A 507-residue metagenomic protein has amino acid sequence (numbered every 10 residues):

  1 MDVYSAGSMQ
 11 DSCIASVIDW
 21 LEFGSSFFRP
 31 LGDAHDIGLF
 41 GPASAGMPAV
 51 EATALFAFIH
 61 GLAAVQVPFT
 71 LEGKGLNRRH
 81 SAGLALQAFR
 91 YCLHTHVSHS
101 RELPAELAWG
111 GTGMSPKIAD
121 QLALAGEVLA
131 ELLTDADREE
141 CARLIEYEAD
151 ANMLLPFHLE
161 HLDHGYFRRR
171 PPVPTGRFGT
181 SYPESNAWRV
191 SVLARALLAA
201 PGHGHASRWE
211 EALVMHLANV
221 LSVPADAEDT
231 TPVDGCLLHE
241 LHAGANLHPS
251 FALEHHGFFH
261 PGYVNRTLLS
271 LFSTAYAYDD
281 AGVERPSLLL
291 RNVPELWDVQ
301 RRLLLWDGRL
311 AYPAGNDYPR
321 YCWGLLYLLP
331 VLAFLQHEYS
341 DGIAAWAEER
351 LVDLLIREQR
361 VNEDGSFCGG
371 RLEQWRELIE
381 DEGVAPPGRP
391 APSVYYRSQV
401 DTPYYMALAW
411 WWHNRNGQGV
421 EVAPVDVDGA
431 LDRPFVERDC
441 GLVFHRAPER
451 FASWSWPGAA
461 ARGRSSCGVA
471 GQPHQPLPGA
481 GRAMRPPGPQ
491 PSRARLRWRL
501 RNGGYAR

Functional and structural regions predicted by a protein language model:
M1-E102, A227-E228: Low-complexity, Ser/Thr/Pro/Gly-enriched N-terminal "stalk/linker" regions
D2-G7, A54-N77, K117-D137, R189-A206 (+4 more regions): Well-ordered alpha-helical scaffold segments within catalytic/enzyme domains
S8-S26, K74-R90, E210-A243, S287-W297 (+1 more regions): An acidic intrinsically disordered interaction segment
R29-G46, R101-G113, K117-L124, D163-W188 (+3 more regions): Carbohydrate-binding/catalytic loop surfaces
A88-H164: Well-ordered mid-protein domain cores that form the structural environment of catalytic cofactors
L124, E131, R143-L288, R301: Active-site lining segments of carbohydrate-active enzymes
H260-F334: Long, repeat-rich segments with strong aromatic
G282-P286, W306-A311, Y321-R507: Extended polysaccharide-engagement surfaces of secreted carbohydrate-active enzymes
